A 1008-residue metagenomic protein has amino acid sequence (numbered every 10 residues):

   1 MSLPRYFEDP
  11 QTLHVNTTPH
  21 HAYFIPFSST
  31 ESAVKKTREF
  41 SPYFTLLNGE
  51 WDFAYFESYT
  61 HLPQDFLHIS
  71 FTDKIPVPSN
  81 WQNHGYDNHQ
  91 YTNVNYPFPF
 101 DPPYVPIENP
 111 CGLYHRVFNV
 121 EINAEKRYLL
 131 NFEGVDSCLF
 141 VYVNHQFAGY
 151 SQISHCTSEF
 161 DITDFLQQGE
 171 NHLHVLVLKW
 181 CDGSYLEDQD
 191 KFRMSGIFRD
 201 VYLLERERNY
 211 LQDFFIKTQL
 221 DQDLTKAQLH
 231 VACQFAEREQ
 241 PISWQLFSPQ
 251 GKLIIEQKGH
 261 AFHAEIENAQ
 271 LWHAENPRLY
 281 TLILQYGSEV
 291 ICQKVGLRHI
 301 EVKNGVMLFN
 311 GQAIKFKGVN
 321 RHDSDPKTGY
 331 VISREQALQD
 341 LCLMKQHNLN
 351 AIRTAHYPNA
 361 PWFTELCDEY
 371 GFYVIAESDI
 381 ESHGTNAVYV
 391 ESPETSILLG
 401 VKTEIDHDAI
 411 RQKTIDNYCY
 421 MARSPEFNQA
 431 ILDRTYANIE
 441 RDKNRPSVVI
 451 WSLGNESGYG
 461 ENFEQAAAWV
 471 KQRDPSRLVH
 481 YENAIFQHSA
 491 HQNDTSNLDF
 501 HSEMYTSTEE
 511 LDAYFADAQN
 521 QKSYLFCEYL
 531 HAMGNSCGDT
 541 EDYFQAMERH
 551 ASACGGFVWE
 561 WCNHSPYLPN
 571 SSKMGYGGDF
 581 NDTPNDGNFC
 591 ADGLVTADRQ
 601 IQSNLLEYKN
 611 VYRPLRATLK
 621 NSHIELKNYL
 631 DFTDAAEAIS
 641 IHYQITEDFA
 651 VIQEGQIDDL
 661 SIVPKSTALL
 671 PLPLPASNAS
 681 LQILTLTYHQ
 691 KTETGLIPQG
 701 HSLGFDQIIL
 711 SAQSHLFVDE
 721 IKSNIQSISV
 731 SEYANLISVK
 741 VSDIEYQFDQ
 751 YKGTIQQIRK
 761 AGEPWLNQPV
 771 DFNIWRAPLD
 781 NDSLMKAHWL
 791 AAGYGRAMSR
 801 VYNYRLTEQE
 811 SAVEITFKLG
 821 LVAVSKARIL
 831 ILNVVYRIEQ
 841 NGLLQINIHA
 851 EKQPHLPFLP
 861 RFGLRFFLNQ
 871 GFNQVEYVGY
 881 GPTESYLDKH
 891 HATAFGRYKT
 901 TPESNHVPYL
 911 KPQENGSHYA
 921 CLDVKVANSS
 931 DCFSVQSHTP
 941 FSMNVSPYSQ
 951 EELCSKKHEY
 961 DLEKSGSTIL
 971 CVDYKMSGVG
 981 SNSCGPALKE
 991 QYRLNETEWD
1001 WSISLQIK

Functional and structural regions predicted by a protein language model:
S2-T37, V77, D87, T92 (+4 more regions): Extended substrate-binding grooves/exosites of carbohydrate-active enzymes
S2-V15, T37-R38, D52-S58, H84-N88 (+6 more regions): Accessory beta-strand-rich segments of carbohydrate-active enzymes
I75, Q82-D87, T92, K179 (+3 more regions): Beta-strand/loop-rich accessory regions of lumenal/periplasmic or secreted enzymes, predominantly carbohydrate-active
N83, N88, P97-Y104, I162 (+9 more regions): An acidic-aromatic loop/edge-strand motif
D164-E170, A232-K303, Q682-S723: Extended acidic/polar, glycine-enriched regions that form or flank non-catalytic beta-rich accessory modules
Q189-Y210, H564, S571-L619, E625 (+9 more regions): Catalytic cores of secreted or luminal carbohydrate-active enzymes
A261-E267, D648-A679: Intrinsically disordered, low-complexity Pro/Gly/Ser/Thr-rich segments with frequent PxxP/GP/PP motifs and embedded
L279, I291-A351, A355-P358, E720-Q756 (+2 more regions): An acidic-aromatic substrate-binding cleft motif
